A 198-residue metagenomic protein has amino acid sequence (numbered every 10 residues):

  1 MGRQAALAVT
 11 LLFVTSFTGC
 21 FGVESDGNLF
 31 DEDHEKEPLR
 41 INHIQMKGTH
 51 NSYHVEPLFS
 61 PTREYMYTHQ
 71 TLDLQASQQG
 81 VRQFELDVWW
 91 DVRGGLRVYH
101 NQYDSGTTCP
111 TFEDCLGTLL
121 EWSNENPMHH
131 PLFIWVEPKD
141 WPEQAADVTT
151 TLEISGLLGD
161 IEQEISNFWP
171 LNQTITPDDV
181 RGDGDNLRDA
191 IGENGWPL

Functional and structural regions predicted by a protein language model:
M1-L29: Secretory targeting signatures
N28-L198: Catalytic cores of phosphodiester-bond hydrolases, prominently lipid phosphodiesterases
